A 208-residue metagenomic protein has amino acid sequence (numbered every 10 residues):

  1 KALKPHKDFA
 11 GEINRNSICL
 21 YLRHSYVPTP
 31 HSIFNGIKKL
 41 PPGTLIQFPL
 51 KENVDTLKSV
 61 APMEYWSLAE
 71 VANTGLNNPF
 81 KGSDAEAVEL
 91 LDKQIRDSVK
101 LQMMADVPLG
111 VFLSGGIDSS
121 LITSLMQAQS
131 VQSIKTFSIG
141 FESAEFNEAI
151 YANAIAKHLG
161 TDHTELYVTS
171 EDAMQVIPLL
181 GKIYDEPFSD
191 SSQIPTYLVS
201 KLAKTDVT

Functional and structural regions predicted by a protein language model:
K1-E186, T196, S200: Cysteine-centered catalytic environments shared across enzyme families
D190: Substrate-binding/specificity loop regions of serine endopeptidase catalytic domains, predominantly subtilases
Q193: Short, motif-level signal for alpha-helix interfacial/capping segments enriched in acidic residues and aromatics/proline
L198-T208: Active-site adenylate/phosphate-handling loop in enzymes that bind or generate adenylated species
